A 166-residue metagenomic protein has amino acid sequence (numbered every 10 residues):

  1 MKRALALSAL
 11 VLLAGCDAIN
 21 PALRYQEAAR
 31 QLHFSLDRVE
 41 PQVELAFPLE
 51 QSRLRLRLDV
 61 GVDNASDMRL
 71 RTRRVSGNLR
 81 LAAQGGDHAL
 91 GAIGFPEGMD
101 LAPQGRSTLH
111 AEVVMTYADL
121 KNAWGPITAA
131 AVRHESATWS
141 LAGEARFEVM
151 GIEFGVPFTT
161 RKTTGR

Functional and structural regions predicted by a protein language model:
M1-C16: Sec-dependent bacterial lipoprotein signal peptides
C16-R57, L90-G98, T108, A118-D119 (+1 more regions): Membrane engagement elements in two modes
P41-R55, D63-R71, D100-G105, A130-H134: Short, solvent-exposed beta-strand/turn "edge" segments of beta-rich domains on protein surfaces
G61, R71, D100, H110-V114 (+1 more regions): Generic structural detector for well-ordered beta-strands
D67-S107: The feature marks short-to-medium sequence segments in extracytoplasmic or secretory-pathway proteins
E97-R133: Short, solvent-exposed, Trp/other aromatic-anchored flexible loops in extracytoplasmic proteins
A123-E153: Soluble extracytoplasmic domains of inner/organellar membrane proteins
